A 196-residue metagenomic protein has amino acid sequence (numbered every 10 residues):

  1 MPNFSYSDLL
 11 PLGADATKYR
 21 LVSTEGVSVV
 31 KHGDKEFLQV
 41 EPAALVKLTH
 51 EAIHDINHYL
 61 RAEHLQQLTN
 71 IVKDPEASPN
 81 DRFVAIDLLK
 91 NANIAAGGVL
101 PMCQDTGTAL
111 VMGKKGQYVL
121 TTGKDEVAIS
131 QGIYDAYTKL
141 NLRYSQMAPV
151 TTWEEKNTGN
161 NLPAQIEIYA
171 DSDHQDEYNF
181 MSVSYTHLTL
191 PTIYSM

Functional and structural regions predicted by a protein language model:
M1-A85, A95: Acidic/polar, glycine-rich intrinsically disordered N-terminal extensions of enzymes
H64-L68, P101-Q104, S145-P149: Short coil/turn segments at secondary-structure boundaries
A77, N91-A95, L100-Q104, N157-N160 (+1 more regions): Solvent-exposed alpha-helices and their adjacent loops that cap or buttress functional pockets in soluble metabolic
D81-D87, A92-V119: Long amphipathic N-terminal alpha/beta scaffold segment
G107-H174: A generic, well-ordered mixed alpha/beta core segment in the N-terminal half of proteins
Q175-S184: Short coil-to-beta-strand
T186-T192: Conserved small/polar residues in nucleotide/adenosyl-binding loops
